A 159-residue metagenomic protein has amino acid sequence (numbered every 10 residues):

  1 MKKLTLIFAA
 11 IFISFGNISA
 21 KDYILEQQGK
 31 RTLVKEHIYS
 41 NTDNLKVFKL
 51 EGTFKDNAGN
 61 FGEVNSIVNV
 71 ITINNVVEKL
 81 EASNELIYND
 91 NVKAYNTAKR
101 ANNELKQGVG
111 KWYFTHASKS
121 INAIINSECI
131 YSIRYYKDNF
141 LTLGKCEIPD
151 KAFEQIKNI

Functional and structural regions predicted by a protein language model:
L4-S14: Sec-dependent N-terminal signal peptides
A20-I159: Beta-strand-enriched cores of mature, soluble protein domains
